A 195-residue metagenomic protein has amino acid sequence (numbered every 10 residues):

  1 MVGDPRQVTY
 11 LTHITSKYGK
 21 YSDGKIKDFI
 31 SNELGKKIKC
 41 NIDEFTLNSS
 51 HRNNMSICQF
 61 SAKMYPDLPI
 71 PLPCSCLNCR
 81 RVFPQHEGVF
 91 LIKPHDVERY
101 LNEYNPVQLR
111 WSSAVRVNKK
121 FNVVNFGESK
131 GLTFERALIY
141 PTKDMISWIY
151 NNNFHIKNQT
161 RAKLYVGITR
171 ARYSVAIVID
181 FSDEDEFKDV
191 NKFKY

Functional and structural regions predicted by a protein language model:
M1-Y195: Conserved helicase motor core of SF1/SF2 NTP-dependent helicases
